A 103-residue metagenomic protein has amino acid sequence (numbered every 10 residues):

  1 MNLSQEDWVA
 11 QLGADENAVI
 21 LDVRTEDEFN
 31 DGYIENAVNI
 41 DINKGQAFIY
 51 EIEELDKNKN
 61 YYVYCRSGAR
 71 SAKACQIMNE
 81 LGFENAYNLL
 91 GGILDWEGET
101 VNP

Functional and structural regions predicted by a protein language model:
M1-V19, E26-N60, R66-P103: Rhodanese-like catalytic fold shared by cysteine-dependent sulfurtransferases and DSP/PTP-type phosphatases
